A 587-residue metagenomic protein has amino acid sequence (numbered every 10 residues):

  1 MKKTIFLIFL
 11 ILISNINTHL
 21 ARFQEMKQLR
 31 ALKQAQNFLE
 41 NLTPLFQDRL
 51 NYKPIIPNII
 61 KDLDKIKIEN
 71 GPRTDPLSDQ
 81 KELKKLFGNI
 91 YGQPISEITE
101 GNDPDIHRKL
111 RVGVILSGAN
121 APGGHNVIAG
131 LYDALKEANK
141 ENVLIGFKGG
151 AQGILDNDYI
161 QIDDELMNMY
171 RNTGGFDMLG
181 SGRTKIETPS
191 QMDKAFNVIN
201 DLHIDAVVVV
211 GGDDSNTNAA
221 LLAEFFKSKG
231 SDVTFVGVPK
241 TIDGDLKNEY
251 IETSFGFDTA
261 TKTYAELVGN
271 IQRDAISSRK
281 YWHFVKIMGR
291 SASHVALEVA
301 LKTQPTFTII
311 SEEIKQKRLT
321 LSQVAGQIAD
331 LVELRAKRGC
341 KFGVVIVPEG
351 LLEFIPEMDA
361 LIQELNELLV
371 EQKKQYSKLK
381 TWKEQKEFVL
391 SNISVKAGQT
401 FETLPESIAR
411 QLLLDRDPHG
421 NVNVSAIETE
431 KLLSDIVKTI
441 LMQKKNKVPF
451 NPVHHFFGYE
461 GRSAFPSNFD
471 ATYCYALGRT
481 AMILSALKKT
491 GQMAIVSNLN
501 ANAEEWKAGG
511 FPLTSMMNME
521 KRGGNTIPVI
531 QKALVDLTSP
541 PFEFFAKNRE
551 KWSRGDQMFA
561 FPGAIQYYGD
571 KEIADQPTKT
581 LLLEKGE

Functional and structural regions predicted by a protein language model:
M1-R22: Classical Sec-dependent N-terminal signal peptides that target proteins to the secretory pathway
M26-K53, G101-L155: N-terminal phosphate-binding or glycine-rich loops at protein starts, especially the Walker A/P-loop of NTPases
M26-K61, M358-I362, Y376-E587: C-terminal non-catalytic interaction/assembly regions of soluble proteins
L63-D105, I154-D205, I242, T253-D258 (+2 more regions): Glycine-rich oxoanion-binding loops at beta->alpha junctions
H107-I115, Y170-G182, K240-E252, S277-K280 (+1 more regions): Gly-rich Lys/Arg/Thr-decorated short loops/hinges at beta-loop-alpha junctions or inter-strand turns that position
S117-A119, F147-Q152, R183-T184, G212-D213 (+5 more regions): Short, ordered loop/turn segments at secondary-structure junctions
A121-L131, I154-L155, T188-M192, D213-L221 (+4 more regions): Short glycine/serine/threonine-rich phosphate/pyrophosphate-binding segments that cradle anionic phosphate groups
L144, V198, A206-G211, T217-D232 (+1 more regions): Accessory alpha-helical/coil subdomains and C-terminal extensions that flank or cap enzyme catalytic cores
